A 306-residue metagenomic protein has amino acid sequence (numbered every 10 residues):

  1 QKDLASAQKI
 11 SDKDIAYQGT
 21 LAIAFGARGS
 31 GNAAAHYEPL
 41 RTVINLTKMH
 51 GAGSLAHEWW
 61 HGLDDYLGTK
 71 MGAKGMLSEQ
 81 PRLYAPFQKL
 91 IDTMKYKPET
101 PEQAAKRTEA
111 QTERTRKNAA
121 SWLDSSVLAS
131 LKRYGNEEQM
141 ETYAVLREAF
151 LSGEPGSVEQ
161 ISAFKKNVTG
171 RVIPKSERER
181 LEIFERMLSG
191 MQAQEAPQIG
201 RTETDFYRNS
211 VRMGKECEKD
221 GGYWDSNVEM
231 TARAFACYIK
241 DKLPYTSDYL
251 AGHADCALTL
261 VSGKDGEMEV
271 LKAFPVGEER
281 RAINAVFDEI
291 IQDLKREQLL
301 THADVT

Functional and structural regions predicted by a protein language model:
S6-T306: Active-site-flanking segments in enzyme catalytic domains
